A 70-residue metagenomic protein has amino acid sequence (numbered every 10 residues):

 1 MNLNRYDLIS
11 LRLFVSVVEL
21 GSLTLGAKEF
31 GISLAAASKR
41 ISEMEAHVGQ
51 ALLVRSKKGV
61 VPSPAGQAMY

Functional and structural regions predicted by a protein language model:
M1-L20, S38, Q67-Y70: Short alpha-helical elements of helix-turn-helix
S10-F14, F30-I32, V60: A broad helix-preferring feature
V15-G31: Short helix-boundary/capping micro-motifs
K28-E29, A46, Q67: Alpha-helical residues within the helix-turn-helix
S33, R40-E43: Residues within the DNA-recognition helix of helix-turn-helix
A35, S63: Residue-level signal for threonine
E45-P62: A short LG(V/I)-centered, amphipathic sequence patch enriched for acidic residue(s) preceding the LG motif
